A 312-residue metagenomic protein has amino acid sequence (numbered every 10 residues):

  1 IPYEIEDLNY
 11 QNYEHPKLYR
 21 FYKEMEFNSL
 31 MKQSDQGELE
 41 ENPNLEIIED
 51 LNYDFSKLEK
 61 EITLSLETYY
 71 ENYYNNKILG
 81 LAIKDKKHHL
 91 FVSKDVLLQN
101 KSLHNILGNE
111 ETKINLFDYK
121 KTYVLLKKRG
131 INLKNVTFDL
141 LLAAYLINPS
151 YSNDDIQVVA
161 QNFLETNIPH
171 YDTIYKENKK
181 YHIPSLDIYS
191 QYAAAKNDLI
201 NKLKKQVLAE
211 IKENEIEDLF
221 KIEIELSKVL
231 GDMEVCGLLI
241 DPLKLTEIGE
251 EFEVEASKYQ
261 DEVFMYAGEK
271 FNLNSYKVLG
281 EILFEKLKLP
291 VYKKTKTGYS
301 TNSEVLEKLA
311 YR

Functional and structural regions predicted by a protein language model:
I1-K94, N115, K179-R312: Conserved "right-hand" nucleotidyltransferase catalytic core of DNA-directed polymerases
A82-K86, Q99-E210, K221: Charged catalytic and DNA/RNA-contacting regions of genome-maintenance and nucleic-acid-processing enzymes
